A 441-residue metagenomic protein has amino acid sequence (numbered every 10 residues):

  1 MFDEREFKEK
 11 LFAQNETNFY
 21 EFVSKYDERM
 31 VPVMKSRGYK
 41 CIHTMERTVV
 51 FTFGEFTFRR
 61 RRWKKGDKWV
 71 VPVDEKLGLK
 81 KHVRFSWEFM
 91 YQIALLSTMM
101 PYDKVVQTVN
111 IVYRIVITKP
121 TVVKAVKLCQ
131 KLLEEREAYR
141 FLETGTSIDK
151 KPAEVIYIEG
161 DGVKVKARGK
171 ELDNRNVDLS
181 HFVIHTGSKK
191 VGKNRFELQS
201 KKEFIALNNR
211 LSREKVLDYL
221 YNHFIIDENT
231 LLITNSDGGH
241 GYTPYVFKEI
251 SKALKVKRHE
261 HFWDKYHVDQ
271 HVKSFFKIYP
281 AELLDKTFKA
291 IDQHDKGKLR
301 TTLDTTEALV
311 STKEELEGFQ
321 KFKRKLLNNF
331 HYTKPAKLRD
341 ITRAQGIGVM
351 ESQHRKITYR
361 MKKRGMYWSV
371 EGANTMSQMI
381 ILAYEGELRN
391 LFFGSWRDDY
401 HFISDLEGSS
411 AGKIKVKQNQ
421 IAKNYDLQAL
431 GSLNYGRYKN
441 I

Functional and structural regions predicted by a protein language model:
M1-F19, W63-I441: Catalytic center-proximal scaffold of phosphoryl-transfer enzymes
F12-R84: Basic, low-complexity segments
